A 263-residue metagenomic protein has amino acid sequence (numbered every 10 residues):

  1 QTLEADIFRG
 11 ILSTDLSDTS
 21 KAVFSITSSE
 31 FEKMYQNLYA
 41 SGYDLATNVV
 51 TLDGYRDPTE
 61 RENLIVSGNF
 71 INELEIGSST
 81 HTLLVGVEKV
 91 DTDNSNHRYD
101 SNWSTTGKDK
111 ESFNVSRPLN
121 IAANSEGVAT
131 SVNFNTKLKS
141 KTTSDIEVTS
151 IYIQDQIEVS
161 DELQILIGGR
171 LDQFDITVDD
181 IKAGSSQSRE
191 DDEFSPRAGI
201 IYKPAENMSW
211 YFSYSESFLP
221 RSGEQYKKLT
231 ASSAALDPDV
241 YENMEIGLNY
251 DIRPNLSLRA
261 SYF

Functional and structural regions predicted by a protein language model:
Q1, I11, T51-D57, I71 (+5 more regions): Extracellular loop and loop/strand-boundary signature of outer-membrane beta-barrel proteins
Q1-R98, S257: Outer-membrane beta-barrel domain signature, strongest for Gram-negative TonB-dependent receptors and also present
E4-D6, E60-L64, D145-T149, E190-F194 (+1 more regions): Residues that define the transmembrane beta-barrel architecture of outer-membrane proteins
G10-T14, V66-N72, I151-I157, A198-Y202 (+1 more regions): Residues on the lipid-exposed face of transmembrane beta-strands in outer-membrane beta-barrel proteins
I11-T27, F31-N37, K203, S209-Y211 (+1 more regions): Membrane-embedded beta-barrel scaffold of Gram-negative outer-membrane proteins
F24-S28, V85-D91, I167-L171, W210-E216 (+1 more regions): Transmembrane beta-barrel strands of outer-membrane/channel proteins
E32, T80, L84-A205, A231: Signature of Gram-negative outer-membrane beta-barrel scaffolds
D93-S95, D175, I201-E245, L258-F263: Surface-exposed extracellular loop regions of Gram-negative outer-membrane beta-barrel proteins, predominantly
